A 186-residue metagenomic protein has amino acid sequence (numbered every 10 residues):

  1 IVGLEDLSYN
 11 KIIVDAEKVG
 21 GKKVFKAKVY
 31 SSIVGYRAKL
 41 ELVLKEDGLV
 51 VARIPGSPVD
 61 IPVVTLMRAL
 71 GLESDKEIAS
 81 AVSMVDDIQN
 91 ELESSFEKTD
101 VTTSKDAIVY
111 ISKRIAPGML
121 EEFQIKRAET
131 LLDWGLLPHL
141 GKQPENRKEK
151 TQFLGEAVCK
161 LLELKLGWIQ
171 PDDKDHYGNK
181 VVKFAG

Functional and structural regions predicted by a protein language model:
I1-A185: N-terminal non-catalytic structural scaffold regions of very large proteins
